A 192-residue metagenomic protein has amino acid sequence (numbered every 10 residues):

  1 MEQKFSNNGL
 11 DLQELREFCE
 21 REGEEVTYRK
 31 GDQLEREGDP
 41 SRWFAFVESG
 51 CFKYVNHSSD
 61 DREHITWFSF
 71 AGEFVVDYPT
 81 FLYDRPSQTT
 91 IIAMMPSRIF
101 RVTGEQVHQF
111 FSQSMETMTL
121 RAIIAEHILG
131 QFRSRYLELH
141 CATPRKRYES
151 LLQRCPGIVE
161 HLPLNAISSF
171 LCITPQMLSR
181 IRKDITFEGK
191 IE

Functional and structural regions predicted by a protein language model:
M1-K30, T80: Cyclic nucleotide-binding regulatory module and flanking cytosolic helices
R29-K30, E48-S49, F70, M95: A cytosolic small-molecule/anion-sensing beta-strand core signal
Q33, C51-N56, F74, R98-I99: Short beta-strand segments in beta-sandwich/barrel cores
L34-D39: Short phosphate-coordinating micro-motif centered on Lys-Gly-acidic
R42, F46-K53, A71-G72: Glycine- and acidic-residue-biased ligand/ion/polar-headgroup-sensing regions
I65-I123: Cyclic-nucleotide recognition modules
I128-L137: Short, Lys/Arg-enriched N-terminal segment that forms or immediately precedes the first helix of a structured domain
A142-E192: Phosphate-/nucleic-acid-contacting segments
